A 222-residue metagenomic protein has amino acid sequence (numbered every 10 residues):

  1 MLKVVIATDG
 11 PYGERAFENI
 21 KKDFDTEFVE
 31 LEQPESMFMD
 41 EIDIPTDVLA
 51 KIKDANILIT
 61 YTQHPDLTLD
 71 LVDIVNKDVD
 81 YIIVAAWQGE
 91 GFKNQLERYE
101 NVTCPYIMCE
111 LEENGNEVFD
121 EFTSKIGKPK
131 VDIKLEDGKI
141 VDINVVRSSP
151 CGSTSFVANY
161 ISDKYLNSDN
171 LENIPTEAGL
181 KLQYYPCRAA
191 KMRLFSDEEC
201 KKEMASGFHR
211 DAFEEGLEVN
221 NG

Functional and structural regions predicted by a protein language model:
M1-F17: N-terminal, charge-rich interaction modules
Y12-T46, K53-L67, V84-G91, K125-K130 (+1 more regions): Active-site- and interface-proximal helix/loop "cap" or "latch" segments in soluble metabolic and energy-transducing
D47-L49, V72: Short, flexible, glycine/charge-rich loop motifs used to bind or transfer phosphoryl groups or to couple energy/partner
L69-I74, F92-L96: A short acidic, amphipathic alpha-helical/loop segment
K77-I82, R98-N101: A short helix->loop->beta-strand "cap" motif at the edges of active sites that frequently abuts
Q88-P105: Rossmann-fold NAD(P)-binding glycine/threonine-rich loop
C104-D137: Structured beta-strand/loop patches that form or line metal/cofactor-binding pockets in enzymes
